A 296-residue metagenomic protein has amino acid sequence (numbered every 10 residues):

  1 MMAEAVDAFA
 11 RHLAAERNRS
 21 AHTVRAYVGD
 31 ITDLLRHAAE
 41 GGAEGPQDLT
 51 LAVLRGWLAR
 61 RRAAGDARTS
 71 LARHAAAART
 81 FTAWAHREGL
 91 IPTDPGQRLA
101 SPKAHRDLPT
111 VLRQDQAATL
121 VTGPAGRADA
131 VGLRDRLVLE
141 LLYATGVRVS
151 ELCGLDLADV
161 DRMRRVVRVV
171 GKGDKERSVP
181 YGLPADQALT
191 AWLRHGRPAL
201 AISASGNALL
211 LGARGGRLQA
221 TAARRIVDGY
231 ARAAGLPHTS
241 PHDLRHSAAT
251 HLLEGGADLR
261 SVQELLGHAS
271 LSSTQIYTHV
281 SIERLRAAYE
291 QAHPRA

Functional and structural regions predicted by a protein language model:
M1-A296: Conserved catalytic core of the tyrosine transesterase superfamily
